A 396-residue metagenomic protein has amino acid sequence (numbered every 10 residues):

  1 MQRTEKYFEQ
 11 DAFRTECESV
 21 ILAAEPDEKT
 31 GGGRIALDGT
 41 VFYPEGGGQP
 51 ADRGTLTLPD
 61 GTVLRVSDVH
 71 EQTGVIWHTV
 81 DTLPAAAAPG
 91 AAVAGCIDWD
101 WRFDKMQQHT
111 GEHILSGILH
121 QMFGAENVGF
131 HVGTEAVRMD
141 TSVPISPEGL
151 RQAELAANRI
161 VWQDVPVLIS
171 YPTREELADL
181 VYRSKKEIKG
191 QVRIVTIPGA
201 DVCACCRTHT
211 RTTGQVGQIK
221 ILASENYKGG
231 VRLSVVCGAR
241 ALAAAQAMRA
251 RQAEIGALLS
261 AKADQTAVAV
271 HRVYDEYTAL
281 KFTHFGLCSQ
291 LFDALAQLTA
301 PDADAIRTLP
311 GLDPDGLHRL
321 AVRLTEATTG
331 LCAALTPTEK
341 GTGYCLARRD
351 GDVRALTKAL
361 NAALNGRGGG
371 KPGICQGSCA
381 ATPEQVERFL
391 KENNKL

Functional and structural regions predicted by a protein language model:
M1-L396: A glycine- and charged-residue-rich anion-binding loop/surface
